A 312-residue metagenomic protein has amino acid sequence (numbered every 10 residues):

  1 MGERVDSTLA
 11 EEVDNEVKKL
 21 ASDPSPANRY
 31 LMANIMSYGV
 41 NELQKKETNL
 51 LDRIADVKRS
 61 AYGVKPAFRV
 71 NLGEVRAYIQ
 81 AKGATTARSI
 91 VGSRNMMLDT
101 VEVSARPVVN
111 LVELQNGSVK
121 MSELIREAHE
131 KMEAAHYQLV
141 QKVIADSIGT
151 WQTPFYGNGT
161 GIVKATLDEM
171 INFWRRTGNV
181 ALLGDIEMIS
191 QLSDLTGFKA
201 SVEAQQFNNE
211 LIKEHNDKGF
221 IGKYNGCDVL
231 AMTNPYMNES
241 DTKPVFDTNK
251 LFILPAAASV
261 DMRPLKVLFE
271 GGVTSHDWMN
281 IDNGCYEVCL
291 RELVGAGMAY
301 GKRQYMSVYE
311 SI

Functional and structural regions predicted by a protein language model:
M1, T8-V13, H136, V140 (+2 more regions): Short, Lys/Arg-rich flexible segments
M1-S37: N-terminal alpha-helical "arm" segments
K18, V202-I312: Sequence/fold signature of self-assembling virion shell proteins
P26-V103: Assembly/oligomerization interface modules of large self-assembling protein complexes
L50-I54, S122-R126, E130, P235-V245: N-terminal short leaders/motifs
M97-D99, V108, L183, L254 (+1 more regions): Residues in well-ordered beta-strands of folded domains
V103-G178: Alpha-helical scaffold segments that mediate packing/assembly in large oligomeric complexes
I148-F220: Extended, solvent-exposed, turn-rich assembly/linker loops in the middle of proteins
